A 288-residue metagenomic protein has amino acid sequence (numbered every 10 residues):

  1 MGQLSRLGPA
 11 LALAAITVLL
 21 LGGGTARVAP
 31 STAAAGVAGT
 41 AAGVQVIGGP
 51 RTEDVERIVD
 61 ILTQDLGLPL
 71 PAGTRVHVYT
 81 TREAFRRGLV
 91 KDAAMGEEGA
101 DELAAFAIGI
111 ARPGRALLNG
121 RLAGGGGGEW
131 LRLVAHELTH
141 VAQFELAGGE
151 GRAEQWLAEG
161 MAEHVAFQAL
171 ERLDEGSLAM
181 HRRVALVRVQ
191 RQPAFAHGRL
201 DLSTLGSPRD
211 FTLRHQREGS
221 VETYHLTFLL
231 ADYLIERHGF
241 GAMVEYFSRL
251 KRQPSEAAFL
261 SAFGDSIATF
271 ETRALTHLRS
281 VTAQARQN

Functional and structural regions predicted by a protein language model:
M1-L4: N-terminal secretory signal peptides that target proteins for export/translocation
G8-P9, A15-V37: Bacterial Sec-dependent signal peptides at the C-terminal "C-region" and cleavage site
P9-A10, L122-G124, H140, H225-L226 (+2 more regions): Short hydrophobic/aromatic segments of transmembrane alpha-helices and their interfaces
I16-V18, G49-P50, E56, A283-N288: N-terminal leader/targeting segments and the immediately adjacent pre-domain N-terminus
P30-T32, P71, A100-A104, R188-R191 (+1 more regions): Intrinsically disordered, low-complexity Ser/Thr/Pro-rich tracts
G36-E154, S255: Juxtacatalytic substrate-recognition/specificity segment
G149-N288: Acidic/His/Gly-enriched intrinsically disordered linker/tail segments that often contain short helix/coil "MoRF-like"
